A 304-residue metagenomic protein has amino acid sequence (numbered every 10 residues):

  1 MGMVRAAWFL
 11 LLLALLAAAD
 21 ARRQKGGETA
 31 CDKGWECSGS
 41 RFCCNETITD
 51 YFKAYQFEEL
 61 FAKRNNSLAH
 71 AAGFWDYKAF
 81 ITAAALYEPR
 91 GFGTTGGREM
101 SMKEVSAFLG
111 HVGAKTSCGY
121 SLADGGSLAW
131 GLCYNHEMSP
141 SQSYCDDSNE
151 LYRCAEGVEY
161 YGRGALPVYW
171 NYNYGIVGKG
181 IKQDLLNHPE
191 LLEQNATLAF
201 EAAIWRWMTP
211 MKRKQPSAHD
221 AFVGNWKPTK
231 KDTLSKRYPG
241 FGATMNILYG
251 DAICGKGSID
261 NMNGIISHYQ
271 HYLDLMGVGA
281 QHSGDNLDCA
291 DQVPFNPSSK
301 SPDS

Functional and structural regions predicted by a protein language model:
M3-A21: Cleavable N-terminal signal peptides of Sec/SRP-targeted secreted and luminal proteins
R22-S304: Folded extracytoplasmic luminal domains of secretory or organellar precursors
